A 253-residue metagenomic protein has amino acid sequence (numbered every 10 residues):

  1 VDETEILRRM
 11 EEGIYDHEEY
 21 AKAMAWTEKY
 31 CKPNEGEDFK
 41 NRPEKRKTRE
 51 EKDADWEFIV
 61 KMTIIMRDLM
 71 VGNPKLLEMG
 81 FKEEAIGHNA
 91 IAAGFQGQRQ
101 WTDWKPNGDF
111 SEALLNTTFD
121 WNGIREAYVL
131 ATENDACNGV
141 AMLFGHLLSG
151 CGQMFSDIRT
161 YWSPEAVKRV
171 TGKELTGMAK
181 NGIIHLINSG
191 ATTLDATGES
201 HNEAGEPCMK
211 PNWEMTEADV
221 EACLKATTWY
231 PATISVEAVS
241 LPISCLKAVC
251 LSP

Functional and structural regions predicted by a protein language model:
V1-P253: An N-terminal assembly and electron-transfer interface module characteristic of large anaerobic redox and radical
